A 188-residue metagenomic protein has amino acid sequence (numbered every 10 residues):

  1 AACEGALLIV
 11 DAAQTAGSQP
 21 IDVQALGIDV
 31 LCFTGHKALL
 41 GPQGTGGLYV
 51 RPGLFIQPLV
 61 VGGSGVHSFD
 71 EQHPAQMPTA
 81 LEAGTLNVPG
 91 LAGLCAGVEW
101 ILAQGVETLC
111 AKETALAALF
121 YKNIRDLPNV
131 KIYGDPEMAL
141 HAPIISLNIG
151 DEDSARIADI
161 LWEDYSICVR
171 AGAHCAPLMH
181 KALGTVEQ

Functional and structural regions predicted by a protein language model:
A1-Q188: Pyridoxal 5′-phosphate
